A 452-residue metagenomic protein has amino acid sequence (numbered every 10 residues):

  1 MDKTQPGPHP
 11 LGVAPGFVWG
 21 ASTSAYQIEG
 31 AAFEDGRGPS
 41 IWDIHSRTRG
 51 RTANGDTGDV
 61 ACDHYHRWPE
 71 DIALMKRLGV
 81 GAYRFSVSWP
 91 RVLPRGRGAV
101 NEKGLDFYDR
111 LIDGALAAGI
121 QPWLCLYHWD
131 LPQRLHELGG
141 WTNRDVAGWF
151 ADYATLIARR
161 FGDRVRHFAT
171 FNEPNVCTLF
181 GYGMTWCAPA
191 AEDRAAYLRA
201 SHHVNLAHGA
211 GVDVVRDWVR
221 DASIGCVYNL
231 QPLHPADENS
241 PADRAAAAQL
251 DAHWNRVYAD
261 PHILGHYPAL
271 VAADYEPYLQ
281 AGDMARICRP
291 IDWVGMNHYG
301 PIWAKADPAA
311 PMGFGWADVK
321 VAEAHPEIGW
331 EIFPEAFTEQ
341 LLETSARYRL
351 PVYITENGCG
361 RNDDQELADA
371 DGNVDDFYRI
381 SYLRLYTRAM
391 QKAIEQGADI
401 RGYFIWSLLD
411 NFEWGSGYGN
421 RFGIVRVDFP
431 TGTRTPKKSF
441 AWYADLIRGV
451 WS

Functional and structural regions predicted by a protein language model:
D2-T52, R95-R97, L105-S452: Active-site region of glycoside hydrolase catalytic domains
G16-V18, Y65, A82: A common structural microfeature
P39-A73: Aromatic- and Gly/Pro-rich amphipathic surface segment
H66, A73-K76, D106-D109, D113: N-terminal, well-ordered alpha-helical segments
R67-S88, R289-W293: Catalytic domains of carbohydrate-active enzymes, especially glycoside hydrolases
V87-V100: Glycine-rich, proline-tolerant flexible connector loops at the mouths of alpha/beta enzymes
